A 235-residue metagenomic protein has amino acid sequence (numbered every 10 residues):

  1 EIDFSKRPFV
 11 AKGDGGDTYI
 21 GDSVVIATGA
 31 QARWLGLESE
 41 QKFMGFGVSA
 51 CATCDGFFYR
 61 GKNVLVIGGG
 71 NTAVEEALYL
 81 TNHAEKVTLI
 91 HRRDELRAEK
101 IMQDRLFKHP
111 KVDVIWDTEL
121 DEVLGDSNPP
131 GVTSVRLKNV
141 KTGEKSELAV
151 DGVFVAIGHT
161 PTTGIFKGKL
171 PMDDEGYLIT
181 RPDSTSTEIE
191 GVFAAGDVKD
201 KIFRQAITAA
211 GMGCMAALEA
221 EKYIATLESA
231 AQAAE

Functional and structural regions predicted by a protein language model:
E1-G13, T18-Y19, N82-P182, I189 (+1 more regions): A Rossmann-like FAD-binding core segment of flavoenzymes
I20, I26-A27, V66, V155-A156: Redox-cofactor binding/interface segments in oxidoreductases and associated redox assembly factors
Q31, G36, Q41-F58, I157-F203 (+2 more regions): FAD-site-proximal beta/loop scaffold in flavoenzymes
Q31, T72, E95: Conserved Rossmann-like nucleotide-cofactor binding loop
G47, K62-N63, K86: Residues that mark the start of a beta-strand
G68-G70: Glycine-rich Rossmann-fold phosphate-binding loop(s) that bind the pyrophosphate of adenine dinucleotide cofactors
V74-E76, I189, A195-E235: A conserved FAD-binding loop/helix module that cradles the flavin
